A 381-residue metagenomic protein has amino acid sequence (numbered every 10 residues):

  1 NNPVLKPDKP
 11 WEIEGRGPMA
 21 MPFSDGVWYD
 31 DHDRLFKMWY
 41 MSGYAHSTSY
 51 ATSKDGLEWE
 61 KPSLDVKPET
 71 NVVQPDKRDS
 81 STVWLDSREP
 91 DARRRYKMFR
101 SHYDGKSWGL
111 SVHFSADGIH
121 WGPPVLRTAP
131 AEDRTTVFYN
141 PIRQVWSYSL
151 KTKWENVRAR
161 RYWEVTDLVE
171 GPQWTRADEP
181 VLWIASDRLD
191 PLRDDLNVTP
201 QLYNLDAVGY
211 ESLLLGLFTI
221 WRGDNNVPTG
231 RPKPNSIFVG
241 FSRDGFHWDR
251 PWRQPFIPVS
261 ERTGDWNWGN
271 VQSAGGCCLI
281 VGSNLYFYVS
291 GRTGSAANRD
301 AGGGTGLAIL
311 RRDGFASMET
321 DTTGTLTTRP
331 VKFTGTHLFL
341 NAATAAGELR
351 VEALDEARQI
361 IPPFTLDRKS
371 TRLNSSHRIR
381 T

Functional and structural regions predicted by a protein language model:
N1-Y203, V208-G269, G282, Y288-S376: Beta-rich carbohydrate-recognition and catalytic domains
C277-C278: Charged, amphipathic alpha-helical scaffolding segments
R378-R380: Basic polycationic patches enriched in arginine
